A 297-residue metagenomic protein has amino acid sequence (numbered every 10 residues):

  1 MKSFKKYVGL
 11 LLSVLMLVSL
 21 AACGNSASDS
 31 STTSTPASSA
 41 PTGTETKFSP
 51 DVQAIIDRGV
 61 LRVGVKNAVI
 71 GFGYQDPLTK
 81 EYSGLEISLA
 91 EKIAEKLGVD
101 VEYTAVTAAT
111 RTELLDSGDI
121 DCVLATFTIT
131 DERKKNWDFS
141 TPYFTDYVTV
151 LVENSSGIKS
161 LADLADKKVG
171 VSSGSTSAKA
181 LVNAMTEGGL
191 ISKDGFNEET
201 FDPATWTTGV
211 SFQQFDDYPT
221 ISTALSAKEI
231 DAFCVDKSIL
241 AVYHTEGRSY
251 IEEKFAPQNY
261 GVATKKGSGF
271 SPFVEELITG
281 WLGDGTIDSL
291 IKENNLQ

Functional and structural regions predicted by a protein language model:
L20-T35: Bacterial lipoprotein signal-peptidase II cleavage site
D29, G43-P50, D57, T176-F212 (+2 more regions): Ligand-binding clefts/hinges and TM-proximal coupling segments of bilobed small-molecule sensing domains
P36, T42-T126, S289, E293: Extracytoplasmic small-molecule ligand-binding "clamshell" domains of the periplasmic binding protein/Venus flytrap
R62, G98-D100, S117-A125, K168 (+4 more regions): Alpha-to-beta junction loops
I87, E102-L114, S156, D194-T223: Short helix-initiation/N-cap motifs at beta->coil->alpha
I87, E91, E95, D100-D163 (+2 more regions): Acidic, polar ligand-binding/catalytic clefts
E113, F127-N136, A180-E187, P219-A256: A ligand-binding cleft/hinge motif common to bilobed small-molecule-binding domains
F144-V152, K237-T279, L296-Q297: Periplasmic-binding protein-like
